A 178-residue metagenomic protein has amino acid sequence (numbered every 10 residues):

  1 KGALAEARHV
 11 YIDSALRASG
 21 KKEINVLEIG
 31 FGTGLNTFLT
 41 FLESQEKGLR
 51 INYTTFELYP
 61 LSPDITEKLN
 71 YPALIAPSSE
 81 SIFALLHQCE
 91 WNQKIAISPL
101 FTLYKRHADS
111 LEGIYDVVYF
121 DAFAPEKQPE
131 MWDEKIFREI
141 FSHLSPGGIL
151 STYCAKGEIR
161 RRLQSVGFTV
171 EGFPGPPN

Functional and structural regions predicted by a protein language model:
K1-I29, T33-Q45, Q128: Class I S-adenosylmethionine
L42-N52, A73-L74: Conserved S-adenosyl-L-methionine
T54-P60: Conserved acidic E/D residue at the C-terminus of a beta-strand in Rossmann-like folds
I65-G113: S-adenosyl-L-methionine
D116-M131: A short SAM/SAH-binding and catalytic strip from SAM-dependent methyltransferases
V117-Y119, P146-C154: Conserved beta-strand signature within the Rossmann-like core of class I S-adenosyl-L-methionine
E130-G147: A short glycine-rich, Lys/Arg-flanked "PGG" loop and its adjoining helix->strand segment in the class I
K156-N178: Class I S-adenosyl-L-methionine
